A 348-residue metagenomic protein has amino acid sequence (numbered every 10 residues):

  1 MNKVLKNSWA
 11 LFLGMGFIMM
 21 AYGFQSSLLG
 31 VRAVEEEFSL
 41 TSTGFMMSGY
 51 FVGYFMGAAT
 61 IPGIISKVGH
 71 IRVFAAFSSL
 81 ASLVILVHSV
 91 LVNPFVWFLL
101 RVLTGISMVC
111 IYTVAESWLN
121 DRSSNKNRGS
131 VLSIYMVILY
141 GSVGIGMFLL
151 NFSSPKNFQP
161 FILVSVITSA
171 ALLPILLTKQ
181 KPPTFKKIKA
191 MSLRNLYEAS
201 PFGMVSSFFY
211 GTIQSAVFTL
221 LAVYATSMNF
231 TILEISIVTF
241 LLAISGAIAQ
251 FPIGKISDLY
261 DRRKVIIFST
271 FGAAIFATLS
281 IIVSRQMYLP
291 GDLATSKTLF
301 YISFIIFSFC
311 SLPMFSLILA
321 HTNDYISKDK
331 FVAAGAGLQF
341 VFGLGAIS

Functional and structural regions predicted by a protein language model:
N2-F51, S200-S207, T212-Y224, M228 (+1 more regions): Helix-loop boundary and gating motifs at the non-cytosolic
G57-H70, S154, A249-D261: Helix-to-loop junctions at the C-terminal end of transmembrane segments in multipass secondary transporters
R72-L86, S165, K264-L279: Structural signature of the two symmetry-related core transmembrane helices
V102-V137: Cytoplasmic helix-loop-helix junction between adjacent transmembrane helices in 12-TM secondary transporters
C110-S123, L312-I326: Intracellular juxtamembrane helix-capping segments at the cytosolic ends of symmetry-related transmembrane helices
L150-N151, S165-F185: C-terminal membrane-cytosol helix-exit motif in multi-pass small-molecule transporters
R263-S316: C-terminal transmembrane helical hairpin of 12-TM major facilitator-type secondary transporters
D329-S348: A late C-terminal transmembrane helix in Major Facilitator Superfamily
